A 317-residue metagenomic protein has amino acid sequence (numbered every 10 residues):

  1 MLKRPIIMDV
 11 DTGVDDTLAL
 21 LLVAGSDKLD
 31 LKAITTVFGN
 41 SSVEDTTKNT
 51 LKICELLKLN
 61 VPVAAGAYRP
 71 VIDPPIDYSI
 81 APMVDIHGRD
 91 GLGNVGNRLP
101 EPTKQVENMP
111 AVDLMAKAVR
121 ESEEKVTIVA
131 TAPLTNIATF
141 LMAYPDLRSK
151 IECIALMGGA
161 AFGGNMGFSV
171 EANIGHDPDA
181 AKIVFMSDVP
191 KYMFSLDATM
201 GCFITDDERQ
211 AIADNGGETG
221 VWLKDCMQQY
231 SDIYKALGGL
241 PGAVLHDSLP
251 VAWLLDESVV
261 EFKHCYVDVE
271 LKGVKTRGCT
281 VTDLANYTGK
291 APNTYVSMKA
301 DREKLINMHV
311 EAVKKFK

Functional and structural regions predicted by a protein language model:
M1-K3, V23, D30, G175-D177 (+1 more regions): Conformational coupling and interaction surfaces
L2-V10, V14-K52, G96-I204: Active-site histidine-anchored catalytic micro-motif
R4, T47-E121, P292, V296-K299 (+2 more regions): Metal-dependent C-N hydrolase catalytic cores
D16, H87-R89, N136, H246: Histidine-centered active-site/metal-ligand motif
L18-L20, D45-T46, P74-I76, T280-T282 (+1 more regions): Short, glycine/acidic-enriched capping/hinge loops at junctions between secondary-structure elements
T36-G39, G66-Y68, K272: Acidic/polar N-terminal loop/beta-strand segments that form early-domain functional surfaces
V63, V184, V251: A residue-level signal for conserved active-site and pocket-lining positions in enzyme catalytic cores
I76-D85, F168-E171, R209, L284: Short, surface-exposed amphipathic charged segments that create phosphate/polyanion-binding patches used for binding
